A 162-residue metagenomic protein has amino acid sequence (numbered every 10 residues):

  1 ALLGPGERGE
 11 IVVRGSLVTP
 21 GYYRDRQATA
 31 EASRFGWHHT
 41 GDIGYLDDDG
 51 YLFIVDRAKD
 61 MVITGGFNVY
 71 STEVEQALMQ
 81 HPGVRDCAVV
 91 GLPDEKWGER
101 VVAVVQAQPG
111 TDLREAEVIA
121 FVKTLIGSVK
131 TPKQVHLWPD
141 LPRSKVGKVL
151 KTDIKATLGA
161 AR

Functional and structural regions predicted by a protein language model:
G4, E10, G15, P20-G21 (+5 more regions): AMP-binding/adenylate-forming catalytic core of the ANL superfamily
D25-A28: Active-site loops of AMP-binding adenylate-forming
G36: FAD-site-proximal beta/loop scaffold in flavoenzymes
G159-R162: Flexible coil/turn and secondary-structure edge motifs
